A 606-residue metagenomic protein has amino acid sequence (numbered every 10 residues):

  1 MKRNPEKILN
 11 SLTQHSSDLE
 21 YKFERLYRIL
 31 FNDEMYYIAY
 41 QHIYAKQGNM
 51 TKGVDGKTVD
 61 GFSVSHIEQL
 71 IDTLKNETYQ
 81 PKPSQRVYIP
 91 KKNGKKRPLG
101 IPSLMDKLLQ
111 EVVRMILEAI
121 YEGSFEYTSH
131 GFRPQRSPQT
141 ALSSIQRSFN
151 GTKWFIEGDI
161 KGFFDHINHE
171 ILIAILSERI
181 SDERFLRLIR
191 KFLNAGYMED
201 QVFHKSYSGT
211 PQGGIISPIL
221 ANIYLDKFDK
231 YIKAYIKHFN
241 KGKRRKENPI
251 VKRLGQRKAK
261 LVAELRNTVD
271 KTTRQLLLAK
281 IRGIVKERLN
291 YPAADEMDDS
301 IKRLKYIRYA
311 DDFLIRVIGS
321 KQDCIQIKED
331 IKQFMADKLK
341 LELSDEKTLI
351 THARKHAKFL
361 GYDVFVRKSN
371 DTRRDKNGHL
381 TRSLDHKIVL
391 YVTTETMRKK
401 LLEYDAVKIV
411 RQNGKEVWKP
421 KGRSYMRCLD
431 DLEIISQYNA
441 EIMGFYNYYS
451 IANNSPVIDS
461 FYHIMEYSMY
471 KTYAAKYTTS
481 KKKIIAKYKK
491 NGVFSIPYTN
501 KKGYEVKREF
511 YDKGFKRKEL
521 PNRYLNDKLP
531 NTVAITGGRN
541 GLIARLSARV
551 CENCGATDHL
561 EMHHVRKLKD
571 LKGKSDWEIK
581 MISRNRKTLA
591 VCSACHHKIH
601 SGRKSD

Functional and structural regions predicted by a protein language model:
M1-D606: Non-catalytic terminal/accessory segments
